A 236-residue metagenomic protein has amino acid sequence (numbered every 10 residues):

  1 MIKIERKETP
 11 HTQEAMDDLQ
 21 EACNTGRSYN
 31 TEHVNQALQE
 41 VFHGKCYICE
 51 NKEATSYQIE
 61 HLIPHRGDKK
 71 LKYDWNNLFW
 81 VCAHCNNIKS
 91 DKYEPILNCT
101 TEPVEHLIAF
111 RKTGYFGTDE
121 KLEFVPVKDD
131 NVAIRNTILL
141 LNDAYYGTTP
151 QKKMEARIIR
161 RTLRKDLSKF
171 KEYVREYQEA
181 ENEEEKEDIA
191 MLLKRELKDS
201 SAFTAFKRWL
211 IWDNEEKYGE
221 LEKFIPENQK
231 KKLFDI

Functional and structural regions predicted by a protein language model:
M1-K45, G67-Y73, S168-R175: Short, charged surface segments at domain edges that flank catalytic/cofactor-binding sites
T9, P64, T113: Residues that form or immediately flank small-molecule/cofactor binding pockets and catalytic motifs
E14-D17, K89-E183: Domain-exit/linker segments immediately C-terminal to small folded modules
T31, W75, F203-F206: Bulky hydrophobic/aromatic packing residues
I48-W80, K89-I108: Histidine-centered nuclease catalytic patch
C85: DNA major-groove recognition helix of helix-turn-helix/homeodomain DNA-binding modules
L139-I236: C-terminal, charged low-complexity interaction regions
